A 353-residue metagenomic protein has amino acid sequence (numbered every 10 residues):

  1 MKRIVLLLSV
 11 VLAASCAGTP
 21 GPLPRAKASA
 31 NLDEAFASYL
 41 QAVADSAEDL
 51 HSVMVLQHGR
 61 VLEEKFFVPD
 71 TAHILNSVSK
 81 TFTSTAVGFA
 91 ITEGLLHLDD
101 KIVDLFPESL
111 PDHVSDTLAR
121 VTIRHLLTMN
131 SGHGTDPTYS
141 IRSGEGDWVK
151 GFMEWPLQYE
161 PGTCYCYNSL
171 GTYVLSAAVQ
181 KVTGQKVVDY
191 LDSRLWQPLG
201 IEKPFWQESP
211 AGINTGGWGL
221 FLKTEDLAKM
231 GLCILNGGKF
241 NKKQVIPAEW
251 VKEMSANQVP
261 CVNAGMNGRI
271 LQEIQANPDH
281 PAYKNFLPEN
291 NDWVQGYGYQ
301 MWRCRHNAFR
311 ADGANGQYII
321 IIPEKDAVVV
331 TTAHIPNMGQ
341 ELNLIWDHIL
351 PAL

Functional and structural regions predicted by a protein language model:
M1-I4: Positively charged n-region of N-terminal signal peptides that target proteins for export
A14-S15: C-terminal motif of bacterial Sec signal peptides marking the signal peptidase cleavage site
Y39-P69, I320, D326-V330: A short, well-structured edge-of-sheet supersecondary motif
A44-S52, K65-E108, V114-V121, E160-Y167: Short active-site loop at a secondary-structure junction that contains or immediately precedes the catalytic residue(s)
G59, I74-D99, L126, L175-V179 (+1 more regions): Active-site SXXK
E93-S131, E154, Q185-W218, L222: Active-site helix/loop module of the DD-peptidase/beta-lactamase fold, centered on the serine-lysine SxxK catalytic
G171-A178, W218-K239, N263, Q317-T332: Active-site-proximal alpha-helical segments within enzyme catalytic domains
I201-K203, N257-V328: Active-site Gly/Thr loop motif
